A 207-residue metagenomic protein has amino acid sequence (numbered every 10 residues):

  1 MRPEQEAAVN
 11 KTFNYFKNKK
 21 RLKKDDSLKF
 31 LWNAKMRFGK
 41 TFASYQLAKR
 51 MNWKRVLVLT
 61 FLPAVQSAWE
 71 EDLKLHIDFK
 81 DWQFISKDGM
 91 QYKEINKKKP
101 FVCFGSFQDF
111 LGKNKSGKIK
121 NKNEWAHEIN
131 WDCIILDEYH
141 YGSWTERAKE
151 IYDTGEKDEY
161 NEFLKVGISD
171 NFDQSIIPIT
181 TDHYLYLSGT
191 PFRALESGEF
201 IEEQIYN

Functional and structural regions predicted by a protein language model:
M1-D26: N-terminal pre-P-loop "Q-motif" helix
R21-L47: Walker A/P-loop
K24-D25, N96-K99, S116-D132, I176: Short basic/glycine-enriched coil/helix segment immediately N-terminal to the Walker B
T41-I77, D109: Conserved Walker A/P-loop ATP-binding site and its immediately adjacent core in helicase/helicase-like ATPase domains
Q66-W69, L111-K115, S143-T145, R193-G198: Switch/connector loops and helix/strand junctions flanking conserved nucleotide-binding motifs in nucleotide-processing
I77-K118: Inter-Walker segment of RecA-like/P-loop motor cores
F107-D109, E124-Y186, T190-P191: SF2 helicase catalytic motif II
S175-I176, D182-H183, A194-N207: Interdomain helical connector at the RecA1-RecA2 junction of SF1/SF2 helicase-like NTPases
